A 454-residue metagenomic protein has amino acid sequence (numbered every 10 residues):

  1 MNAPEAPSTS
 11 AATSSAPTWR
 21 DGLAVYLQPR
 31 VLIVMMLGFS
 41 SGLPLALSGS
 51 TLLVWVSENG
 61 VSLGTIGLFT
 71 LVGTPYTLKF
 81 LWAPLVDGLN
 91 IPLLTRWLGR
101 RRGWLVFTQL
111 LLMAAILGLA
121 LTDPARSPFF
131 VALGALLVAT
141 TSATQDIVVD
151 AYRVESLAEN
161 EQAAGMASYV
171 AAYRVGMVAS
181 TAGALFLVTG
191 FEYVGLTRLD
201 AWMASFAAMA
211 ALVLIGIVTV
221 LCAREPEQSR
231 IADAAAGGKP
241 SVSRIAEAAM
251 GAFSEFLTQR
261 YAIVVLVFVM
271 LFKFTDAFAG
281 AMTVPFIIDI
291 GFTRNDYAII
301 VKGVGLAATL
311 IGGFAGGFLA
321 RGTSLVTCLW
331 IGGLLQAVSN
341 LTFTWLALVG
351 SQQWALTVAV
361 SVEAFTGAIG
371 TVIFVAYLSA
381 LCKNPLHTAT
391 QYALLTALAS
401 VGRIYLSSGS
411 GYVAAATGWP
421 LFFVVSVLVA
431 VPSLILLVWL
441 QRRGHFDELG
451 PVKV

Functional and structural regions predicted by a protein language model:
S10-L27, E227-V264: Juxtamembrane intracellular "pre-TM" segments in multi-pass secondary transporters
A16-Y76, I263-F268, F272-F286, A298: Helix-loop boundary and gating motifs at the non-cytosolic
Y76-K79, A163-T189, T396-S407: Glycine-rich segments within core transmembrane alpha-helices of 12-TM secondary carriers
K79-L98, I311-C328, A414-A415: Helix-to-loop junctions at the C-terminal end of transmembrane segments in multipass secondary transporters
G103-A125, L334-S351: C-terminal ends and interior cores of transmembrane alpha-helices in multi-pass membrane transporters/permeases
A143-L157, I369-K383: Intracellular juxtamembrane helix-capping segments at the cytosolic ends of symmetry-related transmembrane helices
A210-D233, L436-Q441: C-terminal membrane-cytosol helix-exit motif in multi-pass small-molecule transporters
T327-F374: C-terminal transmembrane helical hairpin of 12-TM major facilitator-type secondary transporters
